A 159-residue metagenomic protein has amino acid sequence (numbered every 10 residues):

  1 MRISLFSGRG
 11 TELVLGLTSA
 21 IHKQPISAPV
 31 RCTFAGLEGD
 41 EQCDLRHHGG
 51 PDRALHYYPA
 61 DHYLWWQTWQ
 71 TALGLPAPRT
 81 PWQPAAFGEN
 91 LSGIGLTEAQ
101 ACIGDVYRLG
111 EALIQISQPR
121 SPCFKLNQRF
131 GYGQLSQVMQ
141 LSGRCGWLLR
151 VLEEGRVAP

Functional and structural regions predicted by a protein language model:
M1-Q128, Q134-L135: Electropositive, beta-rich accessory/interaction domains or terminal extensions that provide binding surfaces
G133-R150: A mid-sequence, solvent-exposed acidic-amphipathic segment
L149-P159: Well-ordered alpha/beta subsegment
